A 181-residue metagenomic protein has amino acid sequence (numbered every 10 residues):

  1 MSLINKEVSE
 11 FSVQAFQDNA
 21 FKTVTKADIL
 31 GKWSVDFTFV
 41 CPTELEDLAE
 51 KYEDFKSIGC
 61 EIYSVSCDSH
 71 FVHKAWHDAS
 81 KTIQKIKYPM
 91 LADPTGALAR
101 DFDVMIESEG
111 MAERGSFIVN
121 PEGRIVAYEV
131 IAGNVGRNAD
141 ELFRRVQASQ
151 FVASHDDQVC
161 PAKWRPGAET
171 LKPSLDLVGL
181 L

Functional and structural regions predicted by a protein language model:
M1-L181: Chalcogenol-based redox active-site neighborhoods
